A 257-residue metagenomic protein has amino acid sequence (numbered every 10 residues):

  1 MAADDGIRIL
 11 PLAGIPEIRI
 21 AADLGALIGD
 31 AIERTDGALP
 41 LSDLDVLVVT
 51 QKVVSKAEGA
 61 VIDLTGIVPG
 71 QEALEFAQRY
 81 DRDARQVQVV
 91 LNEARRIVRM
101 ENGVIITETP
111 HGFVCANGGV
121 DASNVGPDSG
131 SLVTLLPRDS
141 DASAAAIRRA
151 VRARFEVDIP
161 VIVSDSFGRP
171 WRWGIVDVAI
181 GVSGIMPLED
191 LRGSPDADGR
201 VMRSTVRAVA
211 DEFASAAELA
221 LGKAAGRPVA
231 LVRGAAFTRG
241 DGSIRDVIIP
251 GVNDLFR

Functional and structural regions predicted by a protein language model:
M1-V46: N-terminal glycine-/serine-/threonine-rich phosphate-binding loop
A2-P16, Q51, V61-I67, E72-L135 (+2 more regions): A structural signal for small-residue-enriched, beta-sheet-centric alpha/beta enzyme cores and oligomeric scaffold folds
A22-L39, R138-I159: Phosphate-interacting basic helix/loop segments used at nucleotide- and nucleic-acid interfaces
L27-I28, K56-A57, R169-P170: Conserved SET/PR domain catalytic loop and adjacent active-site segment of histone-lysine N-methyltransferases
L44, V49-K52, A57: Short, conserved active-site loops that position catalytic residues or coordinate cofactors/metal ions across diverse
